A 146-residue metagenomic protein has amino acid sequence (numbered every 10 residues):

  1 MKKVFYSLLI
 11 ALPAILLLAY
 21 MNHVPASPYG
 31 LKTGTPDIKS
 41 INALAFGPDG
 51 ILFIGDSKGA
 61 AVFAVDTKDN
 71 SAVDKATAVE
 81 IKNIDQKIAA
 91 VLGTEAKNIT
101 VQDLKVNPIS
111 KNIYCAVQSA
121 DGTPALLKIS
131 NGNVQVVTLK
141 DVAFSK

Functional and structural regions predicted by a protein language model:
M1-I10: Bacterial N-terminal signal peptides that target proteins for export
K3, M21-K146: Sequence/structural signature of beta-propeller domains
L9-A19: Bacterial N-terminal signal peptides
